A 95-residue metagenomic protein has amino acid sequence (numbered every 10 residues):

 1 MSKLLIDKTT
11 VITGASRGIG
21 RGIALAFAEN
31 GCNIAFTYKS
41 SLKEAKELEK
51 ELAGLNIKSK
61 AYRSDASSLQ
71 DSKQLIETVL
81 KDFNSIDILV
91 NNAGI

Functional and structural regions predicted by a protein language model:
I6, L55-K58, T78-N91: A glycine-rich helix->loop->beta "capping" turn within Rossmann-like NAD(P)(H)-dependent oxidoreductase domains
T9, S16-G18: Conserved glycine-rich cofactor-binding loop
V11, A35, K60-Y62, L89: Conserved Rossmann-like nucleotide-binding pocket used by diverse enzymes that bind dinucleotide cofactors
R17, K39, I88-I95: Flexible cofactor-recognition loop at the NAD(P)H-binding site of Rossmann-like short-chain dehydrogenase/reductase
F27: Aromatic pocket-lining residues of Rossmann-like dinucleotide-binding sites
N30-E47: Conserved glycine-rich Rossmann-like NAD(P)H-binding loop of the short-chain dehydrogenase/reductase
L42-K43, R63-E77: The beta1-alpha1 cofactor-binding region of Rossmann-like NAD(H)/NADP(H)-dependent oxidoreductases
